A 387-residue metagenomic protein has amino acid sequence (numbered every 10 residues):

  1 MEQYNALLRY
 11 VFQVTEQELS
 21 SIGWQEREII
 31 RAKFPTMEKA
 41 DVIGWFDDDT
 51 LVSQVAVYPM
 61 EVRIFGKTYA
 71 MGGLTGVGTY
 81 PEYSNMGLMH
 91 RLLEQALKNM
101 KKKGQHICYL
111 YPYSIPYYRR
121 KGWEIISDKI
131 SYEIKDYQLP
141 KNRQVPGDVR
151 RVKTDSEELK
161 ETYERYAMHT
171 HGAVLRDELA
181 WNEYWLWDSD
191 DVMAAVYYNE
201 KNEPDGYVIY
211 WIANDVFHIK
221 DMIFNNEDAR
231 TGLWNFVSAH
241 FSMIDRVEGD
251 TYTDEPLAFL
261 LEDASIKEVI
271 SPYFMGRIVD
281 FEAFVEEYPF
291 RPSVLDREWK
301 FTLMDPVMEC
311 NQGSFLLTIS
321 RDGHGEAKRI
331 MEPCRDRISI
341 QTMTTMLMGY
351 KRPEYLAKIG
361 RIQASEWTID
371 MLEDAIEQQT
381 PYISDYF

Functional and structural regions predicted by a protein language model:
M1-P59, G66, G73, P140-L179 (+1 more regions): Short amphipathic alpha-helix that is part of the acyltransferase structural core
A40-G44, Q54, G76, V192-V196 (+1 more regions): Short hydrophobic/aromatic beta-strand element in the GNAT-like acyltransferase core that lines or flanks the acyl-donor
L74-S84, V216-E227: A short, internal acetyl-CoA/4′-phosphopantetheine-binding micro-motif in the GNAT/acyltransferase core
Y83-Q95, D228-G232: Conserved acetyl-CoA pyrophosphate-binding loop and the N-cap/start of the following alpha-helix in GNAT-like
L93, K98-P112, S242-Y252: Conserved GNAT acetyl-CoA-binding A-motif
W123-N142, N226-F387: Active-site/acyl-donor-binding loops of N-acyltransferases
D128-K220, E227-T231, N235-H240, P272 (+2 more regions): Amide-forming acyltransferase catalytic core, primarily the GNAT-like/NAT-type and related acyltransferase folds
